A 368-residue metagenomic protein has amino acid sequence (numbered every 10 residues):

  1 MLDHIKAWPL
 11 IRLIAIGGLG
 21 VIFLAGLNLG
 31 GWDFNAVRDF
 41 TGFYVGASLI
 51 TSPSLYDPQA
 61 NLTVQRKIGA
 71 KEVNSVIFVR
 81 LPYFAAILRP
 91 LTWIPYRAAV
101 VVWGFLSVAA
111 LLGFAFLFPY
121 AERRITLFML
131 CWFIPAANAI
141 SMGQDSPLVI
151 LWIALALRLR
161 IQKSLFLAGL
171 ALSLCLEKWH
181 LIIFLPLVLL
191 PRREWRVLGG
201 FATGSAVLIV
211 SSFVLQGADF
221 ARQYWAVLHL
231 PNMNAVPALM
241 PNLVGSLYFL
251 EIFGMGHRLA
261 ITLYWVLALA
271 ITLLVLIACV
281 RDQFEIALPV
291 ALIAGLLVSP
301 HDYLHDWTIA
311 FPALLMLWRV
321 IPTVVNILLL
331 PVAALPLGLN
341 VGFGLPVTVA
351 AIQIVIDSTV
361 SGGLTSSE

Functional and structural regions predicted by a protein language model:
M1-L167, L189-I321: Primarily membrane-embedded glycan-assembly and transfer machineries that use lipid-linked glycans
K6, A86, C131-W132, C175 (+5 more regions): Hydrophobic alpha-helical transmembrane segments of integral membrane proteins, especially lipid-exposed positions
L165-W179, I183-L189, V290-V298, L330-P336: Membrane-interface alpha helices of multi-pass inner-membrane proteins
W318-E368: Aromatic-enriched
